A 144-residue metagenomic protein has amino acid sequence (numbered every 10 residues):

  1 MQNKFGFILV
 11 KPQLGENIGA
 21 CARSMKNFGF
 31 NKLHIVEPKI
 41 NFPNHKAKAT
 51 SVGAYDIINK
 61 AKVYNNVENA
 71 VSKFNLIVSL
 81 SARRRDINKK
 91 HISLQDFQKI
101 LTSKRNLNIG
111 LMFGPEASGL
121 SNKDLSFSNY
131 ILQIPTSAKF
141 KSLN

Functional and structural regions predicted by a protein language model:
M1-N144: Post-transcriptional modification and biogenesis factors for structured RNAs of the translation apparatus
